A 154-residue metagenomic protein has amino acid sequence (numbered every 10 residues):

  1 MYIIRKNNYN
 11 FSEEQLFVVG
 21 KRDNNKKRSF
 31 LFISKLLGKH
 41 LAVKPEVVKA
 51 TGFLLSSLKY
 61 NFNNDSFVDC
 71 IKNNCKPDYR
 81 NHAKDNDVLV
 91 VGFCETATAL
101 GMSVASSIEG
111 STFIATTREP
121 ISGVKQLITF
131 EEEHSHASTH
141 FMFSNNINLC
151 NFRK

Functional and structural regions predicted by a protein language model:
M1-K154: PRPP-associated nucleotide enzymes
